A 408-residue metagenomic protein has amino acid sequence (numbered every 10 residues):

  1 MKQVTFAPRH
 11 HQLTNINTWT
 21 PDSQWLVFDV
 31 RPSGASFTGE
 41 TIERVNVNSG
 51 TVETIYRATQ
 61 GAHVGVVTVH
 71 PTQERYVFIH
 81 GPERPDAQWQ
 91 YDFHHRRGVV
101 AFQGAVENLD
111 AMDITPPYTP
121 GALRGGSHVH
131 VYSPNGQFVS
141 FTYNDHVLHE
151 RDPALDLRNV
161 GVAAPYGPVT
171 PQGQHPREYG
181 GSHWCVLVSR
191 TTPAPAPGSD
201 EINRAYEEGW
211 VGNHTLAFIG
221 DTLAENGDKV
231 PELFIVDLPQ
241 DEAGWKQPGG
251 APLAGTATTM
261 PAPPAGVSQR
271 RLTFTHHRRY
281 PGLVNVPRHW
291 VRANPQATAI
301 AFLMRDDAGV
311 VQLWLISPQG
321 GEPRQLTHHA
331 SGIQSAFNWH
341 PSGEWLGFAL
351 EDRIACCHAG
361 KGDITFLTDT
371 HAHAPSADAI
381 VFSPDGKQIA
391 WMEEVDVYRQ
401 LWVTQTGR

Functional and structural regions predicted by a protein language model:
M1-R408: Sequence signature of WD/YWTD-type beta-propeller architectures
